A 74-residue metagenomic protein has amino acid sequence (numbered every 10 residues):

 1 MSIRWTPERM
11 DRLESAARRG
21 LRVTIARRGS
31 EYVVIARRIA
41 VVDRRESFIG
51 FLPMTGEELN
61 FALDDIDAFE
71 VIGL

Functional and structural regions predicted by a protein language model:
M1-A16: Mixed-charge, Lys/Arg-rich low-complexity intrinsically disordered regions
R18-R27: A short, Trp-centered hydrophobic/proline-enriched beta-strand micro-motif
R27, V42, L52-P53: Acidic surface patches and DE-rich sequence motifs
S30-V33, T55-E57: Short acidic/polar mixed-charge low-complexity motifs
V33-A40: Short beta-strand-centered aromatic/proline hotspots
R45-I49: Short aromatic-glycine-enriched beta-strand elements
G50-N60: Short solvent-exposed strand/turn elements
F61-L74: Structured surface patches comprising rigid loops and adjacent beta-strands/short helices at the edges of well-ordered
